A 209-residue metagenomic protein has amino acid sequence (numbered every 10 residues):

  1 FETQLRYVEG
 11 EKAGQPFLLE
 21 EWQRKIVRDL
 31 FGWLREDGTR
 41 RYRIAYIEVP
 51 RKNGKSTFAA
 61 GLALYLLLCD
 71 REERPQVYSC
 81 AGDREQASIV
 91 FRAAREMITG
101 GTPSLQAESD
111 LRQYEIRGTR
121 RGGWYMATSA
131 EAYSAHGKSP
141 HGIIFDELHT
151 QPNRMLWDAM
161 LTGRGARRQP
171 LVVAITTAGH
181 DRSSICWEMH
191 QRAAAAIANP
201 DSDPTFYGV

Functional and structural regions predicted by a protein language model:
F1-V209: Phosphate/NTP-binding elements of NTP-utilizing enzymes
